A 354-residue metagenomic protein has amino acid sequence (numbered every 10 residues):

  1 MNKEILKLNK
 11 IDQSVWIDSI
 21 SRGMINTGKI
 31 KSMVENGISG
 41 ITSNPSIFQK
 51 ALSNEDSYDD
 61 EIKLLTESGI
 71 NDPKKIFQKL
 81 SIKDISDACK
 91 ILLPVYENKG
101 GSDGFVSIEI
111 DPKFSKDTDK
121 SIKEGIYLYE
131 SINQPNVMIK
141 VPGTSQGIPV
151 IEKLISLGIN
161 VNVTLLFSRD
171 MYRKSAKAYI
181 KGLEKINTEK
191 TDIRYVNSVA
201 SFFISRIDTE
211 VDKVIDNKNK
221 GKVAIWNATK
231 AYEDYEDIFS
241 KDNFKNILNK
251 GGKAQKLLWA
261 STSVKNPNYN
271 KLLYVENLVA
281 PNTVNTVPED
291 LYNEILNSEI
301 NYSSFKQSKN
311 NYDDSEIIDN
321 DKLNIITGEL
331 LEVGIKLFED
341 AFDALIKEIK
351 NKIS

Functional and structural regions predicted by a protein language model:
M1-G28: N- or domain-start disorder-to-order transition segments that initiate the globular core
D18, P135-T144, I159-M171: Catalytic beta/alpha-barrel core
M24, D117-K123, V141-I155, S168-Y179: Active-site-adjacent beta->alpha loops and helix N-cap segments on the catalytic face of soluble alpha/beta enzymes
G37-S39, V150-V161, Y195: Glycine-enriched alpha-helix->loop->beta-strand junction motifs that scaffold or abut catalytic
N44, I108, I139, L154 (+2 more regions): Conserved, mostly hydrophobic/aromatic
I47-F48, N54-V150: Active-site beta->alpha loop and helix N-cap motifs at the rims of alpha/beta catalytic domains
I159-D290: Catalytic alpha/beta core domains of metabolic enzymes, predominantly
G251-I353: Flexible, acidic glycine-rich loops studded with aromatic residues
